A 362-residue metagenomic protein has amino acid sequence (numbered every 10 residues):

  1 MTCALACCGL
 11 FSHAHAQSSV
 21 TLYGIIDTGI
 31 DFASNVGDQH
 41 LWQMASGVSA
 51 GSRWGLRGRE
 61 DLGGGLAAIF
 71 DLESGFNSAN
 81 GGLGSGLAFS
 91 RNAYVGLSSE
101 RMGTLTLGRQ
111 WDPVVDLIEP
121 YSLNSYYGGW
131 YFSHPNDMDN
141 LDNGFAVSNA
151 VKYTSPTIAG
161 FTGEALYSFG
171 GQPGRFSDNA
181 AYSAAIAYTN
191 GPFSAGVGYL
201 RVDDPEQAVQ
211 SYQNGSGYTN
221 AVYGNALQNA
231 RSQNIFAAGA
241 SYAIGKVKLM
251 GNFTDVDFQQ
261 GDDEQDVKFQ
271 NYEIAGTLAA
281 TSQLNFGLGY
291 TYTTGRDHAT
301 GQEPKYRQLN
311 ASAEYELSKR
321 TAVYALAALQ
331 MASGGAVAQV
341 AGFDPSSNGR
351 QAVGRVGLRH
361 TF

Functional and structural regions predicted by a protein language model:
L10-A16: Sec/Tat signal peptide C-region and signal peptidase I cleavage site
Q17-A33, W42-G170, D178-A180, A187-G198: Outer membrane beta-barrel
S18-G24, E60, G64-A68, R101-L105 (+10 more regions): Outer-envelope beta-barrel architecture signal
T28-S34, S74-S78, W111-P113, Y167-G171 (+7 more regions): Transmembrane beta-strands of outer-membrane beta-barrel pores
H40-V48, L83-L87, L141-N143, P173-A180 (+5 more regions): Replace "Gram-negative outer membrane beta-barrel proteins" with "bacterial and organellar outer membrane beta-barrel
A50-W54, R91-V95, V147-V151, Y182-A184 (+5 more regions): Hydrophobic, lipid-facing positions within transmembrane beta-strands of outer-membrane proteins
A185-N310: Detector for outer-membrane/organellar transmembrane beta-barrel domains, recognizing the amphipathic beta-strand
Y315-L317, N348-F362: Outer-membrane beta-barrel "beta-signal"
